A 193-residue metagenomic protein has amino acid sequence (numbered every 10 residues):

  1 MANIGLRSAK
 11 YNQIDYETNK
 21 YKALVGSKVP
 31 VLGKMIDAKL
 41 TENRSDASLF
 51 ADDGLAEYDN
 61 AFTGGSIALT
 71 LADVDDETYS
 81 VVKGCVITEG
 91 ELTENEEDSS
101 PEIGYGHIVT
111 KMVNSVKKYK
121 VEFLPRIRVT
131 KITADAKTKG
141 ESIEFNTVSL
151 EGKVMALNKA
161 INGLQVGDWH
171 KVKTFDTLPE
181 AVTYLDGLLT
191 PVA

Functional and structural regions predicted by a protein language model:
M1-K39, A193: Polar/acidic, low-complexity leader/linker segments enriched in S/T/G and N/D
E42-D52: N-terminal "mature-chain" segments and other terminal, solvent-exposed stretches
D52-E57, V86-E97, I108-M112, A136-G140: Short secondary-structure capping micro-motifs at structural edges
L55-E77, E144-L157: Oligomerization/assembly interface segments of phage tail-like spikes and tubes
F62-P101: Ordered, amphipathic secondary-structure segments that act as subunit-interaction surfaces in large macromolecular
L71-D75, V109-V113, R128-K131, V154-N158: Beta-strand elements of well-folded, non-transmembrane domains
E96-I132: Short helix-loop boundary/capping segments
I127-A193: Mixed-charge, glycine-accented linear interaction segment located at domain edges/termini
